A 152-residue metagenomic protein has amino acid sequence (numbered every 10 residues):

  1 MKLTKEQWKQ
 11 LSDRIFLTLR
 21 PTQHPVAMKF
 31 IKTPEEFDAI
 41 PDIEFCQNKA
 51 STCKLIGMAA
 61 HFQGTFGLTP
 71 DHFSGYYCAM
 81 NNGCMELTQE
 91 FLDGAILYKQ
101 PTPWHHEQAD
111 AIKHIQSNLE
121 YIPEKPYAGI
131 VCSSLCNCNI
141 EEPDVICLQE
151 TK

Functional and structural regions predicted by a protein language model:
E6-K152: Acidic, serine/proline-rich low-complexity intrinsically disordered regions
